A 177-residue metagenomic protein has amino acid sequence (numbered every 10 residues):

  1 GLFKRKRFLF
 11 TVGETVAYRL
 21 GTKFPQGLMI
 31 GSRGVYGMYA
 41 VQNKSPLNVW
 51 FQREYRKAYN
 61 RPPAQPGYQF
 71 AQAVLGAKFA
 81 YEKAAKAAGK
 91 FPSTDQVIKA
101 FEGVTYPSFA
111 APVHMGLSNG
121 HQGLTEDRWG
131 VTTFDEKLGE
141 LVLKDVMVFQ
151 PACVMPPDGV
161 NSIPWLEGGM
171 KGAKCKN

Functional and structural regions predicted by a protein language model:
G1-N177: Extracytosolic ligand-binding ectodomains
